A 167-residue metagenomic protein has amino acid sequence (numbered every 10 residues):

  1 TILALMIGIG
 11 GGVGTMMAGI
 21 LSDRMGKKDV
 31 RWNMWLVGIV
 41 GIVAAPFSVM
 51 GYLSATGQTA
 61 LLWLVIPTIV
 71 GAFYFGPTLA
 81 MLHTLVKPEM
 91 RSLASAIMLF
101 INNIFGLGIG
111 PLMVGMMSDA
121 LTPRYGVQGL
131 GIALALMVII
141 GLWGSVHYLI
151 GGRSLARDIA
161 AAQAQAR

Functional and structural regions predicted by a protein language model:
T1-M25, V40, G108: Transmembrane alpha-helices of Major Facilitator/SLC transporters
I2-G11, P67, N102, I140: Transmembrane alpha-helical segments of major facilitator superfamily
G11, T15, L85-P123: A late C-terminal transmembrane helix in Major Facilitator Superfamily
G12, G57, I69-P77, I104 (+2 more regions): Hydrophobic transmembrane alpha-helices of Major Facilitator Superfamily
M16, I20, R24-M25, L53 (+4 more regions): Membrane-interface helix caps of multi-pass small-molecule transporters
V30-T78: C-terminal transmembrane helical hairpin of 12-TM major facilitator-type secondary transporters
W32-W35, M116-G141: A membrane-interface helix-boundary motif in multi-pass transporters
A45-A55, A135-R167: Multi-pass alpha-helical transporter architecture, strongest for 12-TM Major Facilitator/SLC carriers used
